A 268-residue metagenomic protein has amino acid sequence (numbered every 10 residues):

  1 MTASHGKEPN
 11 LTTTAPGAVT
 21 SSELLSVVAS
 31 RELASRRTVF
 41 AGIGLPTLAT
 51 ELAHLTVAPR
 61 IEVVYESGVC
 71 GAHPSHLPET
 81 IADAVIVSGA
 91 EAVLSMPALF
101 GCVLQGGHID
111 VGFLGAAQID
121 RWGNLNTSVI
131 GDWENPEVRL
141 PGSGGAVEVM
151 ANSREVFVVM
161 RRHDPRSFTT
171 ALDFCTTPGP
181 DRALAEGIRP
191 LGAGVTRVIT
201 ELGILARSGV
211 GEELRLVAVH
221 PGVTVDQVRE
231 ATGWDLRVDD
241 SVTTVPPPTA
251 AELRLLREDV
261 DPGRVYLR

Functional and structural regions predicted by a protein language model:
T2-T12, L77-T244, P248: Conserved phosphate- and dinucleotide-binding cores of soluble alpha/beta proteins, encompassing both enzyme active
E8-A90: N-terminal active-site beta-alpha-beta segment that forms phosphate/nucleotide-binding and substrate-recognition loops
L33, R37, A53, V57 (+7 more regions): Structural signal for hydrophobic packing residues in well-ordered secondary-structure cores of soluble enzyme domains
E51-L55, G71, S75, L125-N126 (+2 more regions): Charge-rich, low-complexity amphipathic helices in intrinsically disordered tails/linkers adjacent to domains
D240-R268: A conserved C-terminal secondary-structure "cap"
